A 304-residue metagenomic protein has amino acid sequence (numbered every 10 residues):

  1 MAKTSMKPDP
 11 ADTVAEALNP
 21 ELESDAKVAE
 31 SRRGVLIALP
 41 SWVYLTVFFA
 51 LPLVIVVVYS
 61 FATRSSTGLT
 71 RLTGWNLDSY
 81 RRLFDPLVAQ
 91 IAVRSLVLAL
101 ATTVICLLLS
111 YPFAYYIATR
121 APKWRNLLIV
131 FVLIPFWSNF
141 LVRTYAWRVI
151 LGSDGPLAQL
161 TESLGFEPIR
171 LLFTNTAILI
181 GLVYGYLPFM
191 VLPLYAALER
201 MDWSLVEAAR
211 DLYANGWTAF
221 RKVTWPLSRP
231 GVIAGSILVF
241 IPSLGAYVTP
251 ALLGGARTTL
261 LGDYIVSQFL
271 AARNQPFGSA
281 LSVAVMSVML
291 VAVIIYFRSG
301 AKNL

Functional and structural regions predicted by a protein language model:
A2-P20, D25, Y195-V206, R210 (+1 more regions): C-terminal transmembrane helix and the adjacent membrane-cytosol boundary/short C-terminal tail of inner/organellar
P8-E16, P20-V56, N126: N-terminal signal-anchor/first transmembrane alpha helix
E23-K27, R71, L77, T144-V183 (+2 more regions): Membrane-interfacial helix termini and adjacent extracytoplasmic/periplasmic loops of multi-pass transporters
A29, A101-L133, V149, W203-V206 (+2 more regions): Transmembrane-helix boundary motif in ABC transporter permease subunits
L39-L51, V130, I134, Y184 (+2 more regions): Transmembrane alpha-helices
A50-V88, I150, D154-G155, G255-A256 (+1 more regions): Short membrane-interfacial helix/loop motifs at transmembrane-helix boundaries
T67-L72, V149, Y247-Q275: Glycine-rich helix-loop "coupling/hinge" segments at transmembrane-helix boundaries in multipass transporters
I178-G181, I237, L260-Y296: Hydrophobic alpha-helical transmembrane segments of polytopic membrane proteins
